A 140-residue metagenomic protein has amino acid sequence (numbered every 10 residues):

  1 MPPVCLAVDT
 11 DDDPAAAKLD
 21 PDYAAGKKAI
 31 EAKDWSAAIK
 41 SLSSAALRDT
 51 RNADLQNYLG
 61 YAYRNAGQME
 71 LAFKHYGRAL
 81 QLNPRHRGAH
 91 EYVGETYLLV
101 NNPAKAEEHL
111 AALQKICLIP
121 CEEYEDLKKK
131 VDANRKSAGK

Functional and structural regions predicted by a protein language model:
T10-L19, E107-K140: Terminal, low-structured helical/coil segments at or just beyond the last alpha-helical repeat
A17-R48: Alpha-helical segment of the N-proximal tetratricopeptide repeat
R48, L82, K115-I119: Structural marker of alpha-solenoid helical repeat scaffolds
N52, H86, P120-C121: Residue-level recognition of tetratricopeptide repeat
Y58, Y92, D126-K130: Canonical tetratricopeptide repeat
